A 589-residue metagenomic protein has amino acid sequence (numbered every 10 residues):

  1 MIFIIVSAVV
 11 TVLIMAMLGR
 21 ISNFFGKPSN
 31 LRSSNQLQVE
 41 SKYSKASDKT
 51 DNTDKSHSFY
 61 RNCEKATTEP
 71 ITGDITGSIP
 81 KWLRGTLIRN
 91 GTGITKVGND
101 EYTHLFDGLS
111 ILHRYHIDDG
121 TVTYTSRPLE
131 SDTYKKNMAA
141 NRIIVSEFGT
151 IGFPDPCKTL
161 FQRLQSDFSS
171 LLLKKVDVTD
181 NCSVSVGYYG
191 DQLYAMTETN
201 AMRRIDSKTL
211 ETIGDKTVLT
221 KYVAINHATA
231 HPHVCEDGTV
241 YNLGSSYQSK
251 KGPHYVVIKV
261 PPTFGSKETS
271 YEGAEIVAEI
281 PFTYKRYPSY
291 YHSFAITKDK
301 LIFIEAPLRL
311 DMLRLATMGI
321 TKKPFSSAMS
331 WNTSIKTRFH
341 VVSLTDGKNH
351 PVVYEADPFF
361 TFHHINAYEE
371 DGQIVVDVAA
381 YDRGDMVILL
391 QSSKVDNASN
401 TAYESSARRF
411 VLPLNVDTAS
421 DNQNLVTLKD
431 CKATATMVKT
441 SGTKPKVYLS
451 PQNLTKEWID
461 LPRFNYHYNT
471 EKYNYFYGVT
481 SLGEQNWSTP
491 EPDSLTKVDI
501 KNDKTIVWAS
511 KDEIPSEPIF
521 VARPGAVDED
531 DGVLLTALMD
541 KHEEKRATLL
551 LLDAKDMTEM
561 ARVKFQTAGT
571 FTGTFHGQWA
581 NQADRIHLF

Functional and structural regions predicted by a protein language model:
I2-F3, S7-F589: Beta-propeller domains
